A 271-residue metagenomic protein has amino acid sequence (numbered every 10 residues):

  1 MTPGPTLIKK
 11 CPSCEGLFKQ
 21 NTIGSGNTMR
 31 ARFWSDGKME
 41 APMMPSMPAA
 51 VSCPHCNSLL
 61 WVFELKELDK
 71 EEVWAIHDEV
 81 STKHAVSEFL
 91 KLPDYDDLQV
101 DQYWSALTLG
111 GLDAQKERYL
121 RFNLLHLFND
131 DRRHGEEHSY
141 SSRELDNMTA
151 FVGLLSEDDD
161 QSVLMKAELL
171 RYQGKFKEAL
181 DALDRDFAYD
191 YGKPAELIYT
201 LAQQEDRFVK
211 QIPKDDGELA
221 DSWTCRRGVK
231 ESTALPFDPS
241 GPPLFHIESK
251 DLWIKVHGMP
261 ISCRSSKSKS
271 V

Functional and structural regions predicted by a protein language model:
M1-V80: N-terminal cysteine/histidine-rich coordination modules
E64-E157: Extended interfacial segments that mediate partner engagement and assembly in macromolecular machines
V100-T108, H138-L155, K177-A188, Q211-L235: Alpha-helical repeat scaffolds
T200-V271: Charge-dense, extended regions
